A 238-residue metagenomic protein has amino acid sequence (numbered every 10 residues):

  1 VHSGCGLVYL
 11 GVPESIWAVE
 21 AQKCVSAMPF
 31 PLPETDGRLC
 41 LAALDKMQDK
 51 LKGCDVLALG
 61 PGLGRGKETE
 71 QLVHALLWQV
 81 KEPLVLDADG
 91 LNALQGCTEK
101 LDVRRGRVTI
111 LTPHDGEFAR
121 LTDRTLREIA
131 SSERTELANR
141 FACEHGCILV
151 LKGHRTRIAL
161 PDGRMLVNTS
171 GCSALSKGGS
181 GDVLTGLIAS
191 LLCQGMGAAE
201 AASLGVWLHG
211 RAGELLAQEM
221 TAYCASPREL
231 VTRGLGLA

Functional and structural regions predicted by a protein language model:
V1-A88, N92-I110, D115-A238: Small-residue (G/A/S/T)-rich helix-start motifs and N-terminal tracts that mark the onset
